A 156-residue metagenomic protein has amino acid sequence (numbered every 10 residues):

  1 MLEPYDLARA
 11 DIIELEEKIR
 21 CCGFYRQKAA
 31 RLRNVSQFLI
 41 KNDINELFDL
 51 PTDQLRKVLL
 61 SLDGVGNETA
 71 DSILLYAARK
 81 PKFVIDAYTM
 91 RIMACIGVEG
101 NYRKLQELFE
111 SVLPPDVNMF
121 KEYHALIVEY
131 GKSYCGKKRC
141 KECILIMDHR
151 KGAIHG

Functional and structural regions predicted by a protein language model:
M1-G156: Catalytic cores of DNA base-excision repair glycosylases
